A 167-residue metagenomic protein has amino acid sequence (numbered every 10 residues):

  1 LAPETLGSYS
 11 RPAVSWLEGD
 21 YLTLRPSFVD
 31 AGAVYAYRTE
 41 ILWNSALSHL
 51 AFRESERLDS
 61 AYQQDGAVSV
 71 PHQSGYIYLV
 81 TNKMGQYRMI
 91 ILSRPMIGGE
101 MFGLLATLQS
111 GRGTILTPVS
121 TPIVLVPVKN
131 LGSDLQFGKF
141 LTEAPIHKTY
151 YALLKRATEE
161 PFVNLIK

Functional and structural regions predicted by a protein language model:
L1: Basic, Lys/Arg-rich alpha-helical nucleic-acid-recognition elements, primarily the DNA-binding modules of transcription
G7-H49, K148-K167: Short, solvent-exposed loop/hinge segments that bridge or flank secondary-structure elements
W16-L22, A46-F52, H72-Y78, G99-L104: Short, hydrophobic/aromatic-rich segments at coil-to-beta transitions
T23-V29, E54-L58, T81-K83, L108-G111: Short acidic, glycine-rich loop/turn motifs
R38-S74, T81-N82: Polyanion-binding interface signature
Q63-K167: C-terminal regulatory/effector modules of DNA-binding transcriptional regulators
